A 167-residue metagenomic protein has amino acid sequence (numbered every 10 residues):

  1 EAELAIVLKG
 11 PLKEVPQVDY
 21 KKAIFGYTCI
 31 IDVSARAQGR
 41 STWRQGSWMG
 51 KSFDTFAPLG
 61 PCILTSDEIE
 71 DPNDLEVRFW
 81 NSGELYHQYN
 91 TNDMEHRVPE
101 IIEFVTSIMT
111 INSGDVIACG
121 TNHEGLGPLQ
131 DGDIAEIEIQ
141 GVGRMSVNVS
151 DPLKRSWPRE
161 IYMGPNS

Functional and structural regions predicted by a protein language model:
E1-A2, A23, A57, N73: Short, basic and Ser/Thr-rich N-terminal targeting/leader segments
A2-G10, T28-V33, I63, N81: Short, structured patches in soluble enzyme cores that scaffold and shape functional sites
P11-K13, G143: Short beta-strand segments in beta-sandwich/barrel cores
K13-Y27: N-terminal accessory regions of nucleic-acid-interacting proteins
R36-S167: Catalytic-pocket segment enriched in acidic/His residues
